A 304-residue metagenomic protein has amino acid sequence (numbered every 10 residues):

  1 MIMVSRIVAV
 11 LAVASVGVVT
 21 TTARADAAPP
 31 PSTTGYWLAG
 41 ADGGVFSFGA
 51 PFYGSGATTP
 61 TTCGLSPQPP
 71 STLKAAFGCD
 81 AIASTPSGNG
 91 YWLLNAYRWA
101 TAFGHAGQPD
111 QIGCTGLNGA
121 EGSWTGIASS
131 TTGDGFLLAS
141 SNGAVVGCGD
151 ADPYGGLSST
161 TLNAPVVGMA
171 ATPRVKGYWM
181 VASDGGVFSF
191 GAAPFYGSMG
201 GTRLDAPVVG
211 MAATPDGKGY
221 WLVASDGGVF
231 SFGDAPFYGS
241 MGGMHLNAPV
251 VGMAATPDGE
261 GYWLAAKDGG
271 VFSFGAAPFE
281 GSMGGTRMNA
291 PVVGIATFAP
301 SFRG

Functional and structural regions predicted by a protein language model:
M1-A27: Secretory targeting and sorting signals
A27-G304: Trp/Gly-enriched beta-strand/coil motifs that build multi-repeat beta-propeller-like domains and related W-rich binding
